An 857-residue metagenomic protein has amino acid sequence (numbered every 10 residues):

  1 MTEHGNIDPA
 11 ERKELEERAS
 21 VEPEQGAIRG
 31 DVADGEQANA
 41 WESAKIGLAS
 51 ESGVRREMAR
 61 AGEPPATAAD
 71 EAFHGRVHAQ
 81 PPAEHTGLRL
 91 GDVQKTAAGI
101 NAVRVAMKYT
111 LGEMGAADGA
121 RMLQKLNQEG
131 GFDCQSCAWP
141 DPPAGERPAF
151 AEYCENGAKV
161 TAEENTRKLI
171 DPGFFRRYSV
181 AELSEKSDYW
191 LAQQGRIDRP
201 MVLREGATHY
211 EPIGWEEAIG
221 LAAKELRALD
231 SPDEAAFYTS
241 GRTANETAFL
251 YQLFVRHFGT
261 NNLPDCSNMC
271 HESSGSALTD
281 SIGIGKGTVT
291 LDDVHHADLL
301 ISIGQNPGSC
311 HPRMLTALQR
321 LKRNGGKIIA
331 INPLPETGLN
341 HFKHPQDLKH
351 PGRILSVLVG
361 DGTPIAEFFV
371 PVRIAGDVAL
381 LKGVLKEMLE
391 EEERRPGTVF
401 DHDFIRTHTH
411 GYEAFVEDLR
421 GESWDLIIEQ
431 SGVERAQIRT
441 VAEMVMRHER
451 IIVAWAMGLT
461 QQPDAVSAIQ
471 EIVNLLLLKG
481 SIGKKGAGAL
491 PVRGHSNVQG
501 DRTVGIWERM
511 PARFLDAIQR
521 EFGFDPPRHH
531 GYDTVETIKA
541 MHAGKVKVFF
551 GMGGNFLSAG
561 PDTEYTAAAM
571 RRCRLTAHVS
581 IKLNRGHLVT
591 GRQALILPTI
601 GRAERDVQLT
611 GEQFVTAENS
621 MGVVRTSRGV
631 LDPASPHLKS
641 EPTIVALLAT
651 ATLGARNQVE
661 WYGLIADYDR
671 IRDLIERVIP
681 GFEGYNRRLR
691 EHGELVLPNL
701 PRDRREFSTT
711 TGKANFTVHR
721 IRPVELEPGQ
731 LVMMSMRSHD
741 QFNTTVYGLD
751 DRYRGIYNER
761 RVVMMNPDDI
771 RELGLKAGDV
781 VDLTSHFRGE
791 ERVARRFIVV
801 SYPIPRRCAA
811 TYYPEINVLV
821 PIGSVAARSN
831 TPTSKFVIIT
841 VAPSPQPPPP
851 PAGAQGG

Functional and structural regions predicted by a protein language model:
T2-E22, G26-G35, N39-G131, C137: Intrinsically disordered, low-structural-confidence terminal and linker regions
G75-V105, G195-R493, Q519-R702, N758-R795: Cofactor-pocket helix-loop regions in the catalytic cores of large enzyme subunits
T161-H209, I219: Low-complexity, highly charged intrinsically disordered N-terminal segments that act as targeting/localization
K186, W190-E205, M734-V762: Glycine-rich loop/turn
G663-R752: Long, low-complexity segments enriched in small/aliphatic residues
R796-V800: Short beta-strand-centered aromatic/proline hotspots
P803-I816: Short, solvent-exposed secondary-structure boundary/capping segments
R828-P845: Long, low-complexity intrinsically disordered regions
